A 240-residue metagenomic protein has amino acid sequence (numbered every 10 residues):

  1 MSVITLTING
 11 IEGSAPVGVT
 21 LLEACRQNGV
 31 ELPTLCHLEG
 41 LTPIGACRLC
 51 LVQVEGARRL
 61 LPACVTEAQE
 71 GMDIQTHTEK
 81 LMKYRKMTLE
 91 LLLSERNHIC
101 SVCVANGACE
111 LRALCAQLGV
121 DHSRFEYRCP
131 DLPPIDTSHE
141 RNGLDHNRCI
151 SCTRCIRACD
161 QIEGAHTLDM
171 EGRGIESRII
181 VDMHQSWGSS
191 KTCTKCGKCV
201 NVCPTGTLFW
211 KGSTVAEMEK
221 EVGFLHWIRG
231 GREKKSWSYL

Functional and structural regions predicted by a protein language model:
M1-N9: Eukaryote-biased recognition of intrinsically disordered, low-complexity regulatory segments
N9-I11, L144-D145: Extended, non-catalytic structural segments that build the interaction scaffolds of large macromolecular assemblies
E12-E70: N-terminal cofactor/phosphate-binding cores enriched in small/glycine residues, especially glycine-rich loops such as
T20, R154, K198: Residue-level recognition of oxygen-bearing side chains
R48, A57-T192, N201, G206-L240: Fe-S ferredoxin-like electron-transfer domains and their immediately adjacent linker/connector regions across
K195: Internal gly/pro-rich beta-alpha loop/helix module that stabilizes soluble enzyme cofactors or their anionic handles
